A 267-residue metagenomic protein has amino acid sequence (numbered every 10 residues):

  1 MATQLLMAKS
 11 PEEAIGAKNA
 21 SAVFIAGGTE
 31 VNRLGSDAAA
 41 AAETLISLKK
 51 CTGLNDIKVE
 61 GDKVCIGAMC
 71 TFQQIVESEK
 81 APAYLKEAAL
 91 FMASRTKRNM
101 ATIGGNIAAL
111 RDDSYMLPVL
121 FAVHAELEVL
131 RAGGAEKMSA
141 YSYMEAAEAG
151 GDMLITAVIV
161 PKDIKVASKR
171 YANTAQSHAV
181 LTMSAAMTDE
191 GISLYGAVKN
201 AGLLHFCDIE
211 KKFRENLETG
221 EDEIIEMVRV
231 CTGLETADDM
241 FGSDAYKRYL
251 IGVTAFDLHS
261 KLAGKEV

Functional and structural regions predicted by a protein language model:
M1-V267: C-terminal structural segment of proteins
